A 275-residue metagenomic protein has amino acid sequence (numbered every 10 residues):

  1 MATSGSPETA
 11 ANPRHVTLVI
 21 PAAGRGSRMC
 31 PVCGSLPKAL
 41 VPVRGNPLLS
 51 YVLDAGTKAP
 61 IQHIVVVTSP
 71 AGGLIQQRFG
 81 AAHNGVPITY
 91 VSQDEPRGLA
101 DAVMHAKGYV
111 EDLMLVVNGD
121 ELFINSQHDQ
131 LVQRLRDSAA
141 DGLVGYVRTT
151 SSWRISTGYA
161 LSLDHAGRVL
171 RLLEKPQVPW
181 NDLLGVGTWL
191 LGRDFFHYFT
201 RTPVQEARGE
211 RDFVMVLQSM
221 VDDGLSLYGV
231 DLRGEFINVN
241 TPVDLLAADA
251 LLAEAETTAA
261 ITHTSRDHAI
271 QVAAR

Functional and structural regions predicted by a protein language model:
A2-I20, P42, N46-F123, Q127-D129 (+3 more regions): Conserved N-terminal catalytic core of the sugar/cofactor nucleotidyltransferase
A2-V16, D182-R275: Conserved alpha/beta core of the MobA/IspD/sugar-nucleotide pyrophosphorylase nucleotidyltransferase superfamily
H15-V32: A phosphate-binding catalytic loop at a beta-strand-loop-alpha-helix junction that coordinates phosphoryl groups
G24, D120, T241: Active-site glycine-centered loops adjacent to acidic/histidine catalytic or metal-binding residues that shape
M29, I75-F79, F199, A248: Hydrophobic packing residues within well-ordered alpha-helices of enzyme cores
A39, P87-T89, R168, S226-Y228: Conserved beta-strand segments of alpha/beta enzyme cores
L40, A160-L163, G229: A structural signal for short hydrophobic beta-strand segments in well-ordered beta-sheet cores
I124-A207, R275: Conserved core of the sugar-phosphate nucleotidyltransferase
